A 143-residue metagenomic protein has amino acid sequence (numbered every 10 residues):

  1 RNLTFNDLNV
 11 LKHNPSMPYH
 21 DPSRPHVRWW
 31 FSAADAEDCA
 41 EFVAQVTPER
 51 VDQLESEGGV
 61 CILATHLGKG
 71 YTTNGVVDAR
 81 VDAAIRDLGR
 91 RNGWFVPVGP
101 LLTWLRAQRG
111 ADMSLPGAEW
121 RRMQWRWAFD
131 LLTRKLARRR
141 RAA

Functional and structural regions predicted by a protein language model:
R1-I62, R141: Active-site-adjacent pocket scaffolds in enzyme catalytic domains
A34, E55-V60, H66-A143: Active-site and substrate-binding clefts of carbohydrate-active enzymes
